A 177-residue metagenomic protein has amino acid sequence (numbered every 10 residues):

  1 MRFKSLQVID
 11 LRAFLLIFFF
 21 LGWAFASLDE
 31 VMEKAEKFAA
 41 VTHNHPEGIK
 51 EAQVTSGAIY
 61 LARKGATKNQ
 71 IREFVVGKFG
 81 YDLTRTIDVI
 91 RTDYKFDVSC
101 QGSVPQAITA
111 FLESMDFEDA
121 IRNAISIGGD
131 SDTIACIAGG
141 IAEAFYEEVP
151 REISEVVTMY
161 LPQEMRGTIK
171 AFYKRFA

Functional and structural regions predicted by a protein language model:
M1-A177: Structured, active/binding-site neighborhoods that engage oxygen-rich ligands
